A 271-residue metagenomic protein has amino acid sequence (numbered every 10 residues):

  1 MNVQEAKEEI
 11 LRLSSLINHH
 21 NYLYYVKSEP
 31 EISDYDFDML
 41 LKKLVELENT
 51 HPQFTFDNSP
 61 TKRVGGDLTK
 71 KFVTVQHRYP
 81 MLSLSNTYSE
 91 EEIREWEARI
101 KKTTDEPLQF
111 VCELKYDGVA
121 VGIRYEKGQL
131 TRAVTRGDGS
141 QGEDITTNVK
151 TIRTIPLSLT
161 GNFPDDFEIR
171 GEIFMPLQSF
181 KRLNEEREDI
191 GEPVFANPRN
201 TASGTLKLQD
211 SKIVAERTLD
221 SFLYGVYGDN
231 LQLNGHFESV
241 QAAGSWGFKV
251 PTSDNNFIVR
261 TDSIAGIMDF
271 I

Functional and structural regions predicted by a protein language model:
M1-I271: RNA/tRNA-interacting regions in translation and RNA-turnover enzymes
